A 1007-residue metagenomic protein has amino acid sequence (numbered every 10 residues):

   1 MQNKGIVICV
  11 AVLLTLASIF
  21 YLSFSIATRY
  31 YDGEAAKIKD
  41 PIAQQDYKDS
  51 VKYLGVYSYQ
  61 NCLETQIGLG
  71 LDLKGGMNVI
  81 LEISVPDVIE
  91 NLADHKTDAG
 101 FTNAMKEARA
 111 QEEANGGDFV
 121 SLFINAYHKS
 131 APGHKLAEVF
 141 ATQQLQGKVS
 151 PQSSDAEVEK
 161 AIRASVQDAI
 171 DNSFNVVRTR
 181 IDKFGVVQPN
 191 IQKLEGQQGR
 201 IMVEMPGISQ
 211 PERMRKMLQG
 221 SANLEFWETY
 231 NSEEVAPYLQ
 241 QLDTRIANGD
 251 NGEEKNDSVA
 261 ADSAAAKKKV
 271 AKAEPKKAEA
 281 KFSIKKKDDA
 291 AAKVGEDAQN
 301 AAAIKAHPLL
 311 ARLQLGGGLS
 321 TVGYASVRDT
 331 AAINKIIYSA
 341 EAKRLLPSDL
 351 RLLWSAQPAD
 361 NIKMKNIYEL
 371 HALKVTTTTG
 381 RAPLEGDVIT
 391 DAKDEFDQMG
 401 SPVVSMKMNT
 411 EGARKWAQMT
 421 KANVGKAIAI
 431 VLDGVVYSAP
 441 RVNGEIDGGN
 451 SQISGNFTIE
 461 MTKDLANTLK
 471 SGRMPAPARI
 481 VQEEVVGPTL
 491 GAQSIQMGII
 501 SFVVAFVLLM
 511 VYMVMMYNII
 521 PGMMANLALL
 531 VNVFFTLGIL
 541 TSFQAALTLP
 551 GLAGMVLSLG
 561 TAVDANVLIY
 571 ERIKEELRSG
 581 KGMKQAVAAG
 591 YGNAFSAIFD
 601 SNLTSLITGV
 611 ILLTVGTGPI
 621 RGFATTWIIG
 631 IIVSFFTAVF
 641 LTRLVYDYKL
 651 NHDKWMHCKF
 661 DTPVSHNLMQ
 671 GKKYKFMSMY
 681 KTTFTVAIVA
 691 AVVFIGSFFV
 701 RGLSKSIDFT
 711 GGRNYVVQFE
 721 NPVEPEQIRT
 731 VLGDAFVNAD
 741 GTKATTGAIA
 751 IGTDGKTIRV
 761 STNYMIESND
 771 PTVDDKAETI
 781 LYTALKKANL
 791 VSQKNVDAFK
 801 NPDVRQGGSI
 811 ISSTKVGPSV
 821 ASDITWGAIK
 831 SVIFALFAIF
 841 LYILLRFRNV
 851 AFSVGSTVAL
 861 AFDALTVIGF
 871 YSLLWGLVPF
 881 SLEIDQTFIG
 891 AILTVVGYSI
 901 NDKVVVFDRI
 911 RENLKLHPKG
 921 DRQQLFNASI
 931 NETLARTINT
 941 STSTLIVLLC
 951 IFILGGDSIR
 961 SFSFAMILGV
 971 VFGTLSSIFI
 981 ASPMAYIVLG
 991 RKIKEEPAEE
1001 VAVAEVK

Functional and structural regions predicted by a protein language model:
M1-I67, E90-H128, A156, F640-F694 (+2 more regions): Interfacial helix-loop-helix hairpins and adjacent transmembrane helices of multi-pass alpha-helical membrane proteins
Q2-K4, V404-S405, N409-V424, I428-A429 (+5 more regions): Interfacial segments of transmembrane alpha-helices in multi-pass membrane proteins
V12-T15, G522-Q544, M555-A562, F623-A638 (+3 more regions): Small-residue-enriched core segments of transmembrane alpha-helices in multipass membrane transport and channel
L22-T28, D49, T65-M77, L81-D433 (+4 more regions): Non-transmembrane, solvent-exposed regions of membrane trafficking/translocation machinery
V177, T489-L509, T561, K581-T617 (+10 more regions): Pore- and gate-forming transmembrane helices of large, multi-pass membrane proteins
E204, G448-Q452, E460-V507, I780 (+2 more regions): Juxtamembrane "pre-transmembrane" interface segments
V531, G538-I539, E575-S596, D600-A687 (+2 more regions): Hydrophobic alpha-helical transmembrane segments of membrane transport and translocation systems, primarily multi-pass
G560-T604, D647-W655, S872, V878-T940 (+1 more regions): Cytosolic juxtamembrane regions of multi-pass inner-membrane proteins
